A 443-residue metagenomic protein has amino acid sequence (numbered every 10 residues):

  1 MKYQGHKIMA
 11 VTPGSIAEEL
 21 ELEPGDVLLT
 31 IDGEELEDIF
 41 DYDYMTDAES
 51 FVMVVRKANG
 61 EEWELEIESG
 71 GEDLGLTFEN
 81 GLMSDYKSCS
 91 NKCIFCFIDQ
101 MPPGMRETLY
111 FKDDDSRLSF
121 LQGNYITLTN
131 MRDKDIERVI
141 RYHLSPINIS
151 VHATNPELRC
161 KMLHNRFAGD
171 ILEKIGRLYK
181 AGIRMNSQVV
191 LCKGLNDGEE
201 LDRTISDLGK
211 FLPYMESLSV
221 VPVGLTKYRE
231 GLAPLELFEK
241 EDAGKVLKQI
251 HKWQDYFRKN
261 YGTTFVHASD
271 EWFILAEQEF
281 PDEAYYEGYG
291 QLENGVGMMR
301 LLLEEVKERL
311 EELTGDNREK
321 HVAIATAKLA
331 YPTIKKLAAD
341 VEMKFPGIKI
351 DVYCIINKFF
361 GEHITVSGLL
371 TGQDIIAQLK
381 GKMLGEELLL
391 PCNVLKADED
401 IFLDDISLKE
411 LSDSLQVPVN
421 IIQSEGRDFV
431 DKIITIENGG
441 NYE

Functional and structural regions predicted by a protein language model:
M1-T12: PDZ/PDZ-like groove recognition
K7, E277-E443: Radical SAM enzyme core and accessory elements
A17-E37: Conserved PDZ fold ligand-binding element
T30-V54: PDZ domains, with a preference for the canonical peptide-binding region formed by the helix
G60-E62, S69-Y214, G224-W253: Conserved Radical SAM active-site core
P146-N148, R184-N186, S217-S219, F265-H267 (+1 more regions): Structural preference for beta-strand elements that scaffold enzyme active sites
S187, V220, A268, V352-C354 (+1 more regions): A structural preference for short, hydrophobic beta-strand core positions in alpha/beta folds
G194-L195, M215-E241, Y261-E283, N357-E362 (+1 more regions): Flexible glycine/acidic-rich beta-alpha junction loops that bind and position SAM and/or redox cofactors in anaerobic
